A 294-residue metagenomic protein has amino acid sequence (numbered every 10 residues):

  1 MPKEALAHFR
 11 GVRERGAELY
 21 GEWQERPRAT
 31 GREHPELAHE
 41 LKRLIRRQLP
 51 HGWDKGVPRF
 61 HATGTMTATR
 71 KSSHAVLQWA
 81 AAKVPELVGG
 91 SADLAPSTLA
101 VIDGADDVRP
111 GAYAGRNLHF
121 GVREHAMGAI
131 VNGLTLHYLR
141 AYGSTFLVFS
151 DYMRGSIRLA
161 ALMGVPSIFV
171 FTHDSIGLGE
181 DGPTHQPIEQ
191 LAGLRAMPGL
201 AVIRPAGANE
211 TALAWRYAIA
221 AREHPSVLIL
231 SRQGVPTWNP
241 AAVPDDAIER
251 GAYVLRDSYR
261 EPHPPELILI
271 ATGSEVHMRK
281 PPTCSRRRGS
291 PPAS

Functional and structural regions predicted by a protein language model:
M1-R123, G133, I268: Conserved acidic/glycine
P2-L6, A241, T283: C-terminal, non-catalytic macromolecule-binding modules
E18, E36, A68-A75, V84 (+8 more regions): Conserved active-site and cofactor/substrate-binding residues in soluble primary-metabolism enzymes
H119-I268, P292-A293: Conserved thiamine diphosphate
A271-S290: Redox- and metal-dependent alpha/beta enzyme cores, enriched for Fe-S-associated oxidoreductases and cofactor-handling
